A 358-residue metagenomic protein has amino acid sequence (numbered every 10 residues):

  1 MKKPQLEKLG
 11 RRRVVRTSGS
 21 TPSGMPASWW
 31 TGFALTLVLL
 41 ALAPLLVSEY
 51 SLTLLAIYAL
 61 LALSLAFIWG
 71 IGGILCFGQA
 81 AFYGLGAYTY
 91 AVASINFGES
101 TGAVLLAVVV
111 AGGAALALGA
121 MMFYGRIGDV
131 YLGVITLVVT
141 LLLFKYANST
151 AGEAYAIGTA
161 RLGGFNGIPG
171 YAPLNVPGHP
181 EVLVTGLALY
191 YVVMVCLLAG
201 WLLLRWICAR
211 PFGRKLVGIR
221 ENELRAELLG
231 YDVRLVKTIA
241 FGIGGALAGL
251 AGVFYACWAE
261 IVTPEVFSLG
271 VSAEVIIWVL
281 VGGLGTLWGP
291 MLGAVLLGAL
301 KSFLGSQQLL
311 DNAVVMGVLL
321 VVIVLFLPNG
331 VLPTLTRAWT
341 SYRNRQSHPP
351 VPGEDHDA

Functional and structural regions predicted by a protein language model:
K2-A358: Transmembrane alpha-helices and adjacent helix-loop boundaries
